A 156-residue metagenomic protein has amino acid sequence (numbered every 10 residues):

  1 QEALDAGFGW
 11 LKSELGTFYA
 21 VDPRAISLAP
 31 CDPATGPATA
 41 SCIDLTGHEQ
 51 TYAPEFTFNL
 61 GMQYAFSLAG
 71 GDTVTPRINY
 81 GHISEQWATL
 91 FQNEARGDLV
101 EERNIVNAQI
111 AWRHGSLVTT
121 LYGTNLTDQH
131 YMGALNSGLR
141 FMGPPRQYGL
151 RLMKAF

Functional and structural regions predicted by a protein language model:
Q1-L90: Gram-negative outer-membrane beta-barrel transporters
L4, G81-F91, R96, A111-F156: C-terminal beta-signal and adjacent terminal beta-strands/loops of Gram-negative outer-membrane beta-barrel proteins
D44-Q50, F66, E94-D98, Q109 (+1 more regions): Outer-membrane beta-barrel proteins
G47, Q63, E102, G123 (+1 more regions): Generic secondary-structure boundary/loop-capping signal
P54-F58, E102-V106, P144-R146: Residues that define the transmembrane beta-barrel architecture of outer-membrane proteins
